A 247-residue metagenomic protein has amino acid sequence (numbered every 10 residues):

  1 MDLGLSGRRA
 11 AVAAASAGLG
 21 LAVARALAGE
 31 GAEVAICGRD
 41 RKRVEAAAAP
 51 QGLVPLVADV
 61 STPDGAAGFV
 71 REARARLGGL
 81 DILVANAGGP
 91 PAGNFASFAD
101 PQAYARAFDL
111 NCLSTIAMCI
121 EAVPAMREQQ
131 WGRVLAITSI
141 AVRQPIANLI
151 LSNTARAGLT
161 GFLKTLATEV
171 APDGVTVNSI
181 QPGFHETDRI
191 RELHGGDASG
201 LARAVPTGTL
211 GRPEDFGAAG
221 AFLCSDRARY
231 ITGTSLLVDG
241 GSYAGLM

Functional and structural regions predicted by a protein language model:
M1, N148, P172, S179-V205 (+2 more regions): A glycine/serine/threonine-rich, flexible loop-to-helix segment that serves as the NAD(P) cofactor-binding "lid"
R9, S16-G18: Conserved glycine-rich cofactor-binding loop
G89, D100-A117, W131, L135 (+3 more regions): Catalytic Tyr-X3-Lys loop
G93, Q144, A221, T232-M247: Short C-terminal tail/terminal secondary-structure segment of NAD(P)H-dependent dehydrogenase/reductase domains
N94-A96, D100-F108, I190, L201: Substrate-binding pocket helix/loop in short-chain dehydrogenase/reductase
A103, L135-G158, L163-P172, F184: Catalytic loop of short-chain dehydrogenase/reductase
P124, T168-E169, R229: Alpha-helical segment proximal to the catalytic Tyr-Lys
A171, T176, I231-G233: Short, small/polar-rich loop/turn modules that mediate ligand/substrate recognition or access, typified
